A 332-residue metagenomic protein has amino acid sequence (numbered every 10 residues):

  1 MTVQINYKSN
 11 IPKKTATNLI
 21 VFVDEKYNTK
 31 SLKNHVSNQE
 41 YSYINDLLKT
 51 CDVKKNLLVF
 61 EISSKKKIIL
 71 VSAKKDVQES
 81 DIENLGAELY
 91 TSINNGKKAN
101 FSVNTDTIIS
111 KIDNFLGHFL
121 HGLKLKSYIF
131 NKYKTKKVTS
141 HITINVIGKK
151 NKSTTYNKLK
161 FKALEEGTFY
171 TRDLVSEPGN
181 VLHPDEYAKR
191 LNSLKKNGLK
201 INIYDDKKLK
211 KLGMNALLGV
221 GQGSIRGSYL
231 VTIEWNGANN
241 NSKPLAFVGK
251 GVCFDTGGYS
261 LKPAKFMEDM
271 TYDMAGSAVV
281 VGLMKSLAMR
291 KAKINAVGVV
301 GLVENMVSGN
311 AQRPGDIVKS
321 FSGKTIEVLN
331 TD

Functional and structural regions predicted by a protein language model:
M1-G251: Short amphipathic alpha-helical segment within the helicase RecA-like ATPase core that mediates nucleic-acid
K66-A73, F169-D173, K243-F247, C253 (+2 more regions): Glycine/charged-rich beta-loop-alpha catalytic/anionic-binding loops adjacent to active sites
V77-I82, M270, M274, L329-D332: Active-site pocket-shaping loop/turn-to-helix segments
I112-L116, E186, L212-A216, G257-K265 (+1 more regions): Short acidic, glycine/serine/threonine-rich loops at helix termini
L116-G122, G221-S224, K262-T271, R313-S320: A glycine- and small-aliphatic-rich helix-loop capping segment at beta-alpha/alpha-beta transitions that lines
L191, L245-F247, L261-E304: Alpha-helical metal-binding/catalytic segments enriched in His/Glu/Asp
V220-S224, K250-V252, T256-Y259, S277 (+3 more regions): Gly/Ser/Thr-rich helix-start
K291-D332: A glycine- and small/hydrophobic-rich beta-loop-beta segment that serves as a flexible "lid/hinge" or phosphate-binding
